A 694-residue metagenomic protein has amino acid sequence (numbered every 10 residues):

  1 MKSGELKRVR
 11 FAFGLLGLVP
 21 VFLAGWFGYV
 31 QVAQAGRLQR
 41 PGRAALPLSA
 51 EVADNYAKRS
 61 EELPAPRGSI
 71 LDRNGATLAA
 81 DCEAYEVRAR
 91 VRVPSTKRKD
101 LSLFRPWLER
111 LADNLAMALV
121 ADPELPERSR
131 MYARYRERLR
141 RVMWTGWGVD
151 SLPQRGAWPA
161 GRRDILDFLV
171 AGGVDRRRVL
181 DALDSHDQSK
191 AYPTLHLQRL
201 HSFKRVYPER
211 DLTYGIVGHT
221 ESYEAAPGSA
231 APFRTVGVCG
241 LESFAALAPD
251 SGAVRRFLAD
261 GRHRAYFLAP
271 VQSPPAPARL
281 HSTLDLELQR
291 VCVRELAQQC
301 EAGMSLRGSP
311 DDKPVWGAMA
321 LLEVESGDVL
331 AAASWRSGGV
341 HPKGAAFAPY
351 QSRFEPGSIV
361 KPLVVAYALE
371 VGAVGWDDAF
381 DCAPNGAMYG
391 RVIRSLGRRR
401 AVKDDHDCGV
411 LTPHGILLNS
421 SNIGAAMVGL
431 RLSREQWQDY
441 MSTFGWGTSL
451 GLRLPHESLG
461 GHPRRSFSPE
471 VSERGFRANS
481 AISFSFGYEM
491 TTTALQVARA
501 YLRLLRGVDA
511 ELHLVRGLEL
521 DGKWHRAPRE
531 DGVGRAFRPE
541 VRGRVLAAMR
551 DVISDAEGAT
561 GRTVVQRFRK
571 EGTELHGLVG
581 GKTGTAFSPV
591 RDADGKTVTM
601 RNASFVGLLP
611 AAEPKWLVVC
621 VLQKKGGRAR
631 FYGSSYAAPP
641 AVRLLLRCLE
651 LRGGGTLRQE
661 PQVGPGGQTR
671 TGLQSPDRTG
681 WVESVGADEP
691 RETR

Functional and structural regions predicted by a protein language model:
M1-G344, E435-S442, R591-K596, Q623 (+1 more regions): Periplasmic/cell-envelope proteins involved in peptidoglycan metabolism and beta-lactam response
L258-V271, P277, L284, L288 (+5 more regions): Beta-lactam-recognizing serine transpeptidase/beta-lactamase-like catalytic domain environment
